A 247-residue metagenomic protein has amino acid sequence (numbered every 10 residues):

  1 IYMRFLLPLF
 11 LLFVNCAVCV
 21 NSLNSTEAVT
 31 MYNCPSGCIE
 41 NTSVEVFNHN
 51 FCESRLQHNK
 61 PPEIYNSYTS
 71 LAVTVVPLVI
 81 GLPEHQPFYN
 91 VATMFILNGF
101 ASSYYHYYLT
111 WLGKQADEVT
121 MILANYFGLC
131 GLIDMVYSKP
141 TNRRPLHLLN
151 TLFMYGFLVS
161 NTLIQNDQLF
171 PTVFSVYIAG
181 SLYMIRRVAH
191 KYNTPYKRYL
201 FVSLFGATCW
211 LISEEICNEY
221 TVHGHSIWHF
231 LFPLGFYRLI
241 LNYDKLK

Functional and structural regions predicted by a protein language model:
R4-C19: Cleavable N-terminal signal peptides of Sec/SRP-targeted secreted and luminal proteins
C19-K247: Multi-pass alpha-helical transmembrane bundles in non-GPCR membrane proteins that perform intramembrane catalysis
